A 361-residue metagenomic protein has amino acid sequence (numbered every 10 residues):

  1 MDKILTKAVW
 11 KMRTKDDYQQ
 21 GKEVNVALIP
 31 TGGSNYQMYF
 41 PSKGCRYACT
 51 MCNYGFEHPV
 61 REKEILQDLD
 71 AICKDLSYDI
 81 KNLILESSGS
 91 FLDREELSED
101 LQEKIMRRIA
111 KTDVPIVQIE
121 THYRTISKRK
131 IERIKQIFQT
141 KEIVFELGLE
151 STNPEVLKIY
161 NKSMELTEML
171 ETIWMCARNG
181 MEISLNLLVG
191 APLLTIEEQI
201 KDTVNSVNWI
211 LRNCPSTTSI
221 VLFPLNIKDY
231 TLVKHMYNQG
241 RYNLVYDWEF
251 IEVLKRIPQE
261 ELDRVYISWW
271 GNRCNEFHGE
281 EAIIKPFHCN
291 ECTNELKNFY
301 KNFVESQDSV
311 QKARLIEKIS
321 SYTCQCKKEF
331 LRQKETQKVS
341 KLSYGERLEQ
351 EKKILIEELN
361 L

Functional and structural regions predicted by a protein language model:
D2-Q19, I227-L361: Auxiliary Fe-S-binding modules of radical SAM enzymes
V9-H58, D70-S87: N-terminal pre-triad scaffold of radical SAM enzymes
G55-D68, I72, L76-L97, T112-S127 (+3 more regions): Core AdoMet radical
R61-C73, S98-R107, E165-L170, Q199-W209 (+2 more regions): Well-ordered, non-membrane alpha-helical segments in soluble/globular domains
C73-S77, I105-T112, E132-E142, I173-G180 (+1 more regions): Acidic (Asp/Glu)-rich catalytic clusters
G89-F91, Y123-T125, S151-N153, V189-L193 (+2 more regions): Active-site-proximal loop/turn and secondary-structure-junction residues that shape catalytic pockets, frequently
E95-M106, S127-Q136, E197: Distinct, well-ordered alpha-helical segments
T167-T231, F250-W269: Conserved C-terminal portion of the radical SAM core fold that forms the substrate/S-adenosylmethionine-binding
